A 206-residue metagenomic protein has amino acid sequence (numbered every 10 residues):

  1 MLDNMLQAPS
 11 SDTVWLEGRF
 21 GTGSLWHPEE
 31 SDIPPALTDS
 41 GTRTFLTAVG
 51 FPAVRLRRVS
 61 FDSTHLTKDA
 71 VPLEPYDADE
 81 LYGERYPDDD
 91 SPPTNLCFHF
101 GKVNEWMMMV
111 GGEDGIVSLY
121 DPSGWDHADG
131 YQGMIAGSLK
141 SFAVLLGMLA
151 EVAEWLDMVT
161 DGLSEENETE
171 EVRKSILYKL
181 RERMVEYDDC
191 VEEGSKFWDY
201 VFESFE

Functional and structural regions predicted by a protein language model:
M1-M108, R181, V185-E206: A surface-exposed partner-binding patch
F51-K179: Long, low-complexity, intrinsically disordered segments enriched in glycines and aromatic residues
